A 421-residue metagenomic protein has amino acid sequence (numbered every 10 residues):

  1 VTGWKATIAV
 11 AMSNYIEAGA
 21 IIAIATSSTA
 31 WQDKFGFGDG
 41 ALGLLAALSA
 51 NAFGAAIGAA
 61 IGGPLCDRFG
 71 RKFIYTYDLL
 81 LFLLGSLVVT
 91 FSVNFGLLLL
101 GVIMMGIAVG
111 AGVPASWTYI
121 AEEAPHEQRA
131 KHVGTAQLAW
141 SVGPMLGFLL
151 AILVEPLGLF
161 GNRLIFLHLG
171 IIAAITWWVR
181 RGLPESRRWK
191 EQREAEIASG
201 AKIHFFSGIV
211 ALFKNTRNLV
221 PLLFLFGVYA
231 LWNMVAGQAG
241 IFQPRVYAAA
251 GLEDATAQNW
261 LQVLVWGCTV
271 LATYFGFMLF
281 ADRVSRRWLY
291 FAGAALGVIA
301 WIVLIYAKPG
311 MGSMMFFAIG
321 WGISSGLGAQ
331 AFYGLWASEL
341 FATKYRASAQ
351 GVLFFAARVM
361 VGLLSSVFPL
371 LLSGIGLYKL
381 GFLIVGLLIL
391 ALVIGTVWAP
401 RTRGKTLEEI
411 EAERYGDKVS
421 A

Functional and structural regions predicted by a protein language model:
I24-A25, T216-T273, S365: Extracytoplasmic gate region of multi-pass secondary transporters
A25-I57: Extracellular/periplasmic helix-loop-helix junction of adjacent transmembrane segments in MFS-like secondary
A59-G70, T273-S285: Helix-to-loop junctions at the C-terminal end of transmembrane segments in multipass secondary transporters
G70, F91-G96, P125, A307-P309: Helix-breaking motifs and short loop linkers at transmembrane-helix boundaries and internal kinks in secondary membrane
N94-V102, G312-A318: Short hydrophobic/alpha-helical segments at membrane-entry points of transmembrane helices in Major Facilitator
G101-L138: Cytoplasmic helix-loop-helix junction between adjacent transmembrane helices in 12-TM secondary transporters
A136-R181: Helix-loop-helix hairpin linking two adjacent transmembrane segments in secondary transporters
